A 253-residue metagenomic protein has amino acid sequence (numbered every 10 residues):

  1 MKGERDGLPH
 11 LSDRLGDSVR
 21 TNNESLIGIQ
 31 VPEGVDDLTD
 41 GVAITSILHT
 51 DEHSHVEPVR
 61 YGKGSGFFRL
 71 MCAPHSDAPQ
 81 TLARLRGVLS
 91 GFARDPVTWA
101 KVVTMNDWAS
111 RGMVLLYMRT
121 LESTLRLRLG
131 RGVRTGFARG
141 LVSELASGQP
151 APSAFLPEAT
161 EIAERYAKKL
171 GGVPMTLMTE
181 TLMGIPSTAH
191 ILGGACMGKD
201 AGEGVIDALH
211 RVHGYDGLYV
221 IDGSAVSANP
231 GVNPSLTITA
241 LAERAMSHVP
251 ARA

Functional and structural regions predicted by a protein language model:
M1-S46, D222, T237, L241 (+1 more regions): Glycine-rich loop(s) and the adjacent beta-strand/alpha-helix scaffold that form part
K2-E4, L26, E33-D36, E52-S54 (+5 more regions): Short, glycine-/Ser/Thr-/acidic-enriched flexible segments
N22, T120, I162-L170, A245-R252: Generic, well-ordered alpha-helical scaffold segments in large soluble proteins
V31, D37-V42, E57-R60, T81-L82 (+3 more regions): Short conserved micro-motifs at the rims of enzyme active sites and ligand-binding pockets
T39-H75: Extended catalytic-interface subdomain
H75-K168: C-terminal catalytic lobe of FAD-dependent flavoproteins
G112-L116, A138-A228: A glycine-rich dinucleotide-binding beta-alpha-beta segment and adjacent secondary-structure elements that constitute
A151, P230-T237: Short alpha-helix boundary/capping segments
